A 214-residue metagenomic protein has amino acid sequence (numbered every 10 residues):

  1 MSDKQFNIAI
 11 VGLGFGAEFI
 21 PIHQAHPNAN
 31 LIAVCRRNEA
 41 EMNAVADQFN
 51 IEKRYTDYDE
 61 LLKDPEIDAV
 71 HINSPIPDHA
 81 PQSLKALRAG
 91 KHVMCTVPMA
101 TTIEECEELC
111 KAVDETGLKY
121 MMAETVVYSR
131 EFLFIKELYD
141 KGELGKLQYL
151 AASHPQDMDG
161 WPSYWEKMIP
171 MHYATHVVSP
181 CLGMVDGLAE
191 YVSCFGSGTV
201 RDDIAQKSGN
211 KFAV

Functional and structural regions predicted by a protein language model:
M1-F49: N-terminal Rossmann-like dinucleotide-binding module
K4-F6, L118, Q148: Nucleotide donor/acceptor-binding cores
A33, K53, D68-A69, Y149: Short, Asp-centered acidic motifs that coordinate Mg2+ and/or phosphate in catalytic or ligand-binding sites
I51-Y58: Conserved SAM-binding strand-loop segment of SAM-dependent methyltransferases
A69-I76, A80-V127, G142: Beta-strand-loop-alpha-helix segment that lines the small-molecule cofactor/substrate pocket of alpha/beta enzymes
R130-M158, Y164: Rossmann-like NAD(P)H-binding beta-loop-alpha module
D159-V214: Rossmann-like dinucleotide-binding domain that binds NAD(P)(H)
